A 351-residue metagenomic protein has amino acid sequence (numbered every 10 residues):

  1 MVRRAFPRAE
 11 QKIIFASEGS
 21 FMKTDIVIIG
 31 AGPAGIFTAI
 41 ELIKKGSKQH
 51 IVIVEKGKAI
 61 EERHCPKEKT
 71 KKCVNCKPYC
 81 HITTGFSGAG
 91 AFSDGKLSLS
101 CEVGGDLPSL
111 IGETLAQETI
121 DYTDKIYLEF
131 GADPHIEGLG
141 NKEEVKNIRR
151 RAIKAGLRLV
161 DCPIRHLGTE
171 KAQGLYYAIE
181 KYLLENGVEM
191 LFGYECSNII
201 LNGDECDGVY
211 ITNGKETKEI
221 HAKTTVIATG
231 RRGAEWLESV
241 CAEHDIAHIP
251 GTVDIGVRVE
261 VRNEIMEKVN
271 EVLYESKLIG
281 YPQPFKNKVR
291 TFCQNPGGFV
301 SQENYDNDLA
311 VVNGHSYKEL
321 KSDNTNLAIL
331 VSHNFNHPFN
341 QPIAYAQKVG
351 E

Functional and structural regions predicted by a protein language model:
F6, S17-E18, K44: N-terminal regions of proteins, emphasizing targeting and processing segments when present
K12-F21: Short, Lys/Arg-enriched N-terminal segments with co-localized hydrophobic residues within the first ~10-30 amino acids
F21-G104, K142-E351: Residues forming the flavin
G85-G138: Dinucleotide-binding Rossmann-like beta1-alpha1 core, especially the glycine-rich loop that anchors the ADP
